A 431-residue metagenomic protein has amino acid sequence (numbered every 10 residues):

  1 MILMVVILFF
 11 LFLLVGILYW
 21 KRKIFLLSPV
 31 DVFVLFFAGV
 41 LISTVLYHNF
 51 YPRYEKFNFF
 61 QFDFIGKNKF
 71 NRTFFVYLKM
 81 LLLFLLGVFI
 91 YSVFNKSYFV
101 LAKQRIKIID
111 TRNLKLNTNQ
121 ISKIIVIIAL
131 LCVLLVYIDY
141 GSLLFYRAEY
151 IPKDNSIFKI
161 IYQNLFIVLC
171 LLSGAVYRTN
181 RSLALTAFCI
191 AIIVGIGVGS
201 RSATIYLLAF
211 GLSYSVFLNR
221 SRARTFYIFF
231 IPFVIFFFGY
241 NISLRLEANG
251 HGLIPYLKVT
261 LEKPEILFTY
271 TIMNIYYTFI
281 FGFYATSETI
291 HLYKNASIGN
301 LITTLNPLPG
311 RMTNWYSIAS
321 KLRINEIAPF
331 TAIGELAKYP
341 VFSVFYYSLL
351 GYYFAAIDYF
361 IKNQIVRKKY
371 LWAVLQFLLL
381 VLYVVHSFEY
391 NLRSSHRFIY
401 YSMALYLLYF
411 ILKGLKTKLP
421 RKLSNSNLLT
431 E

Functional and structural regions predicted by a protein language model:
M1-V100, F188-I192, L207-F238, S243 (+1 more regions): N-terminal "leader" segments that precede or initiate the main folded domain
M4-L11, K79-L86, S122-D139, Y162-V168 (+3 more regions): Hydrophobic alpha-helical transmembrane segments
F25-F36, I121-I125, T179-T186, Q364-F377: Membrane-interfacial loop-to-transmembrane alpha-helix junctions, especially the N-terminal start
E55-L78, S92-L218, F236-G250, S387-E389 (+1 more regions): Membrane-embedded catalytic interface detector for glycan/lipid assembly enzymes
F70-G87, I160-I167, Y270-G282: Hydrophobic alpha-helical transmembrane segments
A148-K153, F237-F354: Small-residue-enriched transmembrane helix-hairpin modules in multi-pass membrane proteins
A184-T186, I205, F226-Y227, V344-F345 (+1 more regions): Hydrophobic alpha-helical transmembrane segments
I324-K338, F342-E431: Hydrophobic alpha-helical segments
